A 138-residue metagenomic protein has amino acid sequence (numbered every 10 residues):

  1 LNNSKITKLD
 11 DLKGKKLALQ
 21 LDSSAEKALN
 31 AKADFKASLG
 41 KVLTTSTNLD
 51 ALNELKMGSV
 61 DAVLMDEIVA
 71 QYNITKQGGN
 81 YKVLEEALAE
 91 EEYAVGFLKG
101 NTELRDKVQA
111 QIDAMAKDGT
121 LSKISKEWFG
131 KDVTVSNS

Functional and structural regions predicted by a protein language model:
L1-L17: Flexible hinge/capping segments at coil-to-helix
L1-N2, Q20-S23, T47-N48, L64-Q71: Beta->alpha turn/N-cap motifs
S4-K5, V42-M57, E90-E91: Short helix-initiation/N-cap motifs at beta->coil->alpha
L12, L55-K56, V95, V108: Hydrophobic residues within well-ordered alpha-helices
K16-L19, V63, G96: Short, well-ordered beta-strand segments
S24-L43, K82-L84, D113-S138: Ligand-binding clefts/hinges and TM-proximal coupling segments of bilobed small-molecule sensing domains
A28-A33, E54-M57, D61-E90, W128: A ligand-binding cleft/hinge motif common to bilobed small-molecule-binding domains
Q71, T75-D113, K131-S138: Periplasmic-binding protein-like
